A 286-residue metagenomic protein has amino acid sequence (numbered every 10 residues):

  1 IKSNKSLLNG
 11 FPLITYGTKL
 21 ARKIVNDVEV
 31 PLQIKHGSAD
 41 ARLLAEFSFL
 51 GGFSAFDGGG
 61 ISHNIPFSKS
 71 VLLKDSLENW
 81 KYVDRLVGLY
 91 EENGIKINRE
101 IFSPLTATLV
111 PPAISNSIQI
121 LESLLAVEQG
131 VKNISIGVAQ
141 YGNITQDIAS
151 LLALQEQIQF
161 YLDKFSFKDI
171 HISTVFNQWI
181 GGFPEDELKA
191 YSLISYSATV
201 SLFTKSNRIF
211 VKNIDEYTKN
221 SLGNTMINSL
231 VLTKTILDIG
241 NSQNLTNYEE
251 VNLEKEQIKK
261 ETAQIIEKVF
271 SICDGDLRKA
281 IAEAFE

Functional and structural regions predicted by a protein language model:
I1-Q129, N133-G137, N143: Catalytic alpha/beta active-site cores
K2-K5, K19, K23, K35 (+16 more regions): Context-gated lysine
F67-K74, Y90-K96, S135-V138, K168-V175 (+2 more regions): Low-complexity, flexible helical/coil segments
R85-I95, S123-N133, A153-I170, F203-N207: Secondary-structure boundary elements
R99-P104, I172-W179: Extended hydrophobic secondary-structure segments that form protein cores and membrane-embedded regions
Q146-L162, V175-E286: Active-site capping/gating regions of soluble enzymes
